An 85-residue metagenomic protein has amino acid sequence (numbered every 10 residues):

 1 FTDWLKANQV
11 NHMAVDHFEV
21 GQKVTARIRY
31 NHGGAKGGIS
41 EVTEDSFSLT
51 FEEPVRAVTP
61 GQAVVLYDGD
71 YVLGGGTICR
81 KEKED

Functional and structural regions predicted by a protein language model:
F1-L73, I78-D85: Basic, glycine-rich polyanion-binding accessory segments appended to enzymes
